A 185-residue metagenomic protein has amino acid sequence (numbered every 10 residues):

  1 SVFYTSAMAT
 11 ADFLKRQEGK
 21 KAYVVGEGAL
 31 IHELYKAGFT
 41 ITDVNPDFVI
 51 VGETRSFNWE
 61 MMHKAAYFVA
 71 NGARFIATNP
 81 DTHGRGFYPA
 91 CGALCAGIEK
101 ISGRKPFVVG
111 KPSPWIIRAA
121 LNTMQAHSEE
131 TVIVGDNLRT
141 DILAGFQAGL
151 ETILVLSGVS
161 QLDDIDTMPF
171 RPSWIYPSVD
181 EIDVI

Functional and structural regions predicted by a protein language model:
S1-I185: Asp-based, Mg2+/Mn2+-dependent phosphohydrolase catalytic module
